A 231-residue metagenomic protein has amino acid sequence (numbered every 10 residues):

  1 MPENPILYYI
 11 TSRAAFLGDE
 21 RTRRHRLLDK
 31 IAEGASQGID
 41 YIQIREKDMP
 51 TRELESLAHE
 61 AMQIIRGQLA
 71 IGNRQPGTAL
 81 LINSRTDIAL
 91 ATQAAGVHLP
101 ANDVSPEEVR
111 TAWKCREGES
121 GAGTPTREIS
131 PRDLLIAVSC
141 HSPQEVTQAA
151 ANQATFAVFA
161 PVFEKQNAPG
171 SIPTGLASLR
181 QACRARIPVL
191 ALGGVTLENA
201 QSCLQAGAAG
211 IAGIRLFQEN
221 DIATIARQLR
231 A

Functional and structural regions predicted by a protein language model:
M1-P106, R110-K114, R132-T155, S171 (+4 more regions): Conserved N-terminal beta1-alpha1 strand-loop-helix module at the mouth
A160: Flexible, gly/ser-rich surface segments that form the specificity/activation loops bordering the active-site cleft
L192, I214: Short hydrophobic "strand-cap" motifs at the C-terminus of beta-strands
A209-G213: Acidic, Mg2+-coordinating phosphoryl-transfer loop and its flanking beta/alpha structural elements, shared across
